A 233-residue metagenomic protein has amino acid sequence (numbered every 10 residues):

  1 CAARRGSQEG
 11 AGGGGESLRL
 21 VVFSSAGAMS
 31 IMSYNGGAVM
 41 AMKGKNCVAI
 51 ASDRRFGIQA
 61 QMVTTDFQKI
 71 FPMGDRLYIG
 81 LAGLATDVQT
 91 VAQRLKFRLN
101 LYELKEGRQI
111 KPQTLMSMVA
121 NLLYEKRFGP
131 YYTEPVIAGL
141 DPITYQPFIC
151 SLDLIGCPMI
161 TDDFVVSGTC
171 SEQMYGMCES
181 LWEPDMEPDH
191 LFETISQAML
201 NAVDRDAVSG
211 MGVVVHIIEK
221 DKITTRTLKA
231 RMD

Functional and structural regions predicted by a protein language model:
R4-R5, R19: Basic polycationic patches enriched in arginine
G10-G15: Intrinsically disordered, low-complexity regions enriched in glycine and serine
L18-Y131, G156-E193, A207-S209, V214 (+1 more regions): Conserved short S/T/G-enriched processing/targeting/catalytic segments and their helical context
P135: Active-site rim beta-loop-alpha module in soluble metabolic enzymes
A138-G156: Acidic-glycine-rich active-site phosphate/pyrophosphate-binding loop
E193-D204: Conserved post-catalytic alpha-helical subdomain immediately downstream of the catalytic base and nucleotide-binding
